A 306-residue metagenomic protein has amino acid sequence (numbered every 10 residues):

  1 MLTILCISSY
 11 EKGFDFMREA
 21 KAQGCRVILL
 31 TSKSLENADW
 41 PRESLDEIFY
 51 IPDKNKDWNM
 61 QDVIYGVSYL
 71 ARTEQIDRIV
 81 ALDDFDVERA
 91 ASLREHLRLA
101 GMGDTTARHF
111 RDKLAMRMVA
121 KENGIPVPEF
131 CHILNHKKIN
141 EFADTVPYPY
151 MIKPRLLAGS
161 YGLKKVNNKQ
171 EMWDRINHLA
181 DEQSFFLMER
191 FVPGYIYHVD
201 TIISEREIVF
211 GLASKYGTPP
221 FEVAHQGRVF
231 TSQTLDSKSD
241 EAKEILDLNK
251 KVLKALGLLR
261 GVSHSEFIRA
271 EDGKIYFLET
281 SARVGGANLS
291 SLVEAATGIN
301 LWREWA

Functional and structural regions predicted by a protein language model:
M1-T106, K137: ATP-binding N-terminal substructure of ATP-dependent carboxylate-amine bond-forming enzymes
L5-C6, R78-A81, P128-E129, K165 (+2 more regions): Short catalytic-loop micro-motif centered on adjacent basic/acidic residues
Q23, T73, T145-Y148, E182 (+1 more regions): Structured helix-beta-strand junction loops
N37-P41, W58-V63, H109-A115, S160-G162 (+1 more regions): Short, charged, surface-exposed secondary-structure boundary motifs
D112-P193, S204-R206, T234-D247, K251: Active-site nucleotide/adenylate-binding loops and adjacent lid/helix of ATP-dependent enzymes
V146-P147, A270-Y276: A short, glycine/Asx- and small/polar-enriched loop/turn that sits immediately N-terminal to a beta-strand
Q170, R190-L258, V262, R269 (+2 more regions): ATP-dependent carboxylate/phosphate-activation module, predominantly the ATP-grasp catalytic core and closely related
